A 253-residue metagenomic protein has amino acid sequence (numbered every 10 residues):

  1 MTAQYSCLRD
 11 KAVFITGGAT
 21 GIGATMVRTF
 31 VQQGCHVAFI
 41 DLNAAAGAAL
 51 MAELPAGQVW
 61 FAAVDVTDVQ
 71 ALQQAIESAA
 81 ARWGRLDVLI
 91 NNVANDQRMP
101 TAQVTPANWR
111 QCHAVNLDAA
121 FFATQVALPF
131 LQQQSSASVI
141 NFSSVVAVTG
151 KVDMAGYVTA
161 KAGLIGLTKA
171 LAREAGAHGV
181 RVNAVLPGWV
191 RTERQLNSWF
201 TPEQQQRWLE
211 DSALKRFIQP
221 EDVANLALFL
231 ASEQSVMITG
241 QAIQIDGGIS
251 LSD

Functional and structural regions predicted by a protein language model:
T2-Y5, T149, L228, T239-D253: Short C-terminal tail/terminal secondary-structure segment of NAD(P)H-dependent dehydrogenase/reductase domains
I90, S136, G176, R181 (+1 more regions): Short, small/polar-rich loop/turn modules that mediate ligand/substrate recognition or access, typified
P100-T101, T105-H113, W208: Substrate-binding pocket helix/loop in short-chain dehydrogenase/reductase
A102, T149-A155, A177-H178, K215 (+1 more regions): Active-site loop immediately N-terminal to the catalytic Tyr-X3-Lys motif of short-chain dehydrogenase/reductase
T124, A160, T168: Active-site helix of classical SDR
P129, R173-A177, V236: Alpha-helical segment proximal to the catalytic Tyr-Lys
S144: Residue(s) in the substrate-gating loop at a strand-loop-helix junction that position the organic substrate next
